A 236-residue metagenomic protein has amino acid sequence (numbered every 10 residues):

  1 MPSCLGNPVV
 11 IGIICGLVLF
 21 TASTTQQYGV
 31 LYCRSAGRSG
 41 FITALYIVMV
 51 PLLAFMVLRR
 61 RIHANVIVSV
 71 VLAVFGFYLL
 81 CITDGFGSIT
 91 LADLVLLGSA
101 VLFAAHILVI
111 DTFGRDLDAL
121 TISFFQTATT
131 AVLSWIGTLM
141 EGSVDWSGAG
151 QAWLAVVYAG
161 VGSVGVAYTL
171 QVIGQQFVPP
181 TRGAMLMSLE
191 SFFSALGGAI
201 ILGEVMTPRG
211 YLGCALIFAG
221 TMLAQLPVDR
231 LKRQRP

Functional and structural regions predicted by a protein language model:
M1, Y46-V68, F192-L212: C-terminal transmembrane-helix exit sites in multi-pass transporters
M1-I42, L79, G160-V178: Specific transmembrane alpha-helical segments of multi-pass solute transporters/efflux pumps, especially DMT/EamA
S3-V9, I82-A105, L139-Y158, V205-A215: Juxtamembrane helix-entry segments on the extracytoplasmic side of multipass membrane proteins
N7-I14, I62-A73, D93-L96, L117-T127: Cytoplasmic-side transmembrane-helix entry/capping segments in multi-pass membrane proteins
G16, F20-T24, I47-L52, Y78 (+6 more regions): Hydrophobic/small/kink-forming positions within alpha-helical transmembrane segments of polytopic membrane proteins
S39-L45, I110-A131, V164-I200: Helix-helix packing/entry segments at the starts of transmembrane helices
V50-M56, G85-G142, V156, L170 (+1 more regions): Transmembrane alpha-helical segments that form core, pore/gating elements of small-molecule transporters/exporters
I62-I82, F103, S134, S188 (+2 more regions): Hydrophobic transmembrane alpha-helices of multi-pass small-molecule transport proteins
